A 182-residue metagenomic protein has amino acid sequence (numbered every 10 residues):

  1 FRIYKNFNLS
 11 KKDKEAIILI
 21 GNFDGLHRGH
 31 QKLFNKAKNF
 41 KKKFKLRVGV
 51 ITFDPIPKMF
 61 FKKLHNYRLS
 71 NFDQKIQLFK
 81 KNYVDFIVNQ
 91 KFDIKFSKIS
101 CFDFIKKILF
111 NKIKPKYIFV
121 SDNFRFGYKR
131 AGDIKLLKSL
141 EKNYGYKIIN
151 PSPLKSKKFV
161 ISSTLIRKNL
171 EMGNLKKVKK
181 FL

Functional and structural regions predicted by a protein language model:
F1-L182: Nucleotidyltransferase catalytic core that binds NTPs
